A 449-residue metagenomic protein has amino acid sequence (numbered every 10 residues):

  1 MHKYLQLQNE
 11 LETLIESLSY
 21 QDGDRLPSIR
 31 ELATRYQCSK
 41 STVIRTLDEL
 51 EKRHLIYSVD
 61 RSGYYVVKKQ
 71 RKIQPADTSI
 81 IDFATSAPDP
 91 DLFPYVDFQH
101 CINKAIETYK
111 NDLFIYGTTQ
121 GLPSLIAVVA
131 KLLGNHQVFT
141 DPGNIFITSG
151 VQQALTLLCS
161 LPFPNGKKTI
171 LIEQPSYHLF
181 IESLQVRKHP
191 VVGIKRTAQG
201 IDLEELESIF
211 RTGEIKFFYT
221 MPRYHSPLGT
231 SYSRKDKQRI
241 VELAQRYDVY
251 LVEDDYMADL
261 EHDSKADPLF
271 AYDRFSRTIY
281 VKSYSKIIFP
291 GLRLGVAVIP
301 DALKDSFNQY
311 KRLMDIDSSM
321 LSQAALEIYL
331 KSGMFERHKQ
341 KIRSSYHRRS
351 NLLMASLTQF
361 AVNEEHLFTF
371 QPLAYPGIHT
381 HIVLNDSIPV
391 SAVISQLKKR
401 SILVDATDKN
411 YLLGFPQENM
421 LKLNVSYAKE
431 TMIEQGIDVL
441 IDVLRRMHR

Functional and structural regions predicted by a protein language model:
M1-A105, N111-G117, L125, K131 (+11 more regions): N-terminal basic, amphipathic alpha-helical segments
Q21, L113-Y247, D259-L260, S264-D273 (+2 more regions): Conserved core of the PLP fold type I
R61, D273-S306: Active-site PLP attachment segment
I172, V252-E253: Hydrophobic residues in beta-strands of the RecA-like P-loop NTPase core, especially within AAA+ ATPase
Y284, F368-T369, D408-L412: Short, solvent-exposed loop/turn elements at beta->coil junctions and helix N-caps that rim active or binding pockets
D301-S306, S332-E336, S387: Short helix-loop capping/hinge motifs at secondary-structure junctions, enriched in acidic/polar residues
